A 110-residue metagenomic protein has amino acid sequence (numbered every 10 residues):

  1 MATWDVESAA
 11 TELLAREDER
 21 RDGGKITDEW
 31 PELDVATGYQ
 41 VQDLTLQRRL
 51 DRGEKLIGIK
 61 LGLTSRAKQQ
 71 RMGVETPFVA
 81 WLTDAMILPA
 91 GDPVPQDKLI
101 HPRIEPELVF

Functional and structural regions predicted by a protein language model:
A2-F110: Active-site microenvironments in enzyme catalytic cores
